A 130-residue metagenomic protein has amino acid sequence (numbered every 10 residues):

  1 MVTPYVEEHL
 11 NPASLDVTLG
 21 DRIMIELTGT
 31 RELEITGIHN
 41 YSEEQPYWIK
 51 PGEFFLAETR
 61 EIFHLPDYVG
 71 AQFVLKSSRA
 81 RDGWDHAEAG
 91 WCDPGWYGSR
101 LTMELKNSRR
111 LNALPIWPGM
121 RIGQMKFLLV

Functional and structural regions predicted by a protein language model:
M1-V130: DUTPase catalytic domain/fold
